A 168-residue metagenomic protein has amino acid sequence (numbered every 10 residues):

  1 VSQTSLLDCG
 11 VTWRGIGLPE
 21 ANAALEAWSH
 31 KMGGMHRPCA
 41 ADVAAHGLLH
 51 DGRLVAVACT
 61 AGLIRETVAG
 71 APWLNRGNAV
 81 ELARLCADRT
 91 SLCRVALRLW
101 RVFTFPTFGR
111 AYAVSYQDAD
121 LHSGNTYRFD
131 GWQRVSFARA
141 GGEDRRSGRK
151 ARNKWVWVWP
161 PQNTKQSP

Functional and structural regions predicted by a protein language model:
V1-A40: Short amphipathic alpha-helix that is part of the acyltransferase structural core
G15, A61-N153: Acyl-donor binding region in acyl/amide transferases
H30-H36, Q133-F137, S167-P168: Short secondary-structure junctions
M35-R53: A short helix-loop-beta-strand connector motif used in the catalytic cores of GNAT acetyltransferases and, in some
V43, R152-V156: Short hydrophobic/aromatic beta-strand or adjacent loop that forms the aromatic wall/cage of a ligand/substrate-binding
G47, G52-A69: Conserved beta-strand in the GNAT
G47-L49, V156-P160: Short, well-ordered beta-strand micro-motif
K150, Q162-P168: Hydrophobic helices that insert into or interface with lipid environments
